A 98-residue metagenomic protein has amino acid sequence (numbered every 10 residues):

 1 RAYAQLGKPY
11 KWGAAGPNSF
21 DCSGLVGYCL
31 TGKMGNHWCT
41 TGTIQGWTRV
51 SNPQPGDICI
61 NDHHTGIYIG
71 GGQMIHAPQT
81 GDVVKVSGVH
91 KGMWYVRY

Functional and structural regions predicted by a protein language model:
R1-T43: Secreted/periplasmic proteins that engage bacterial cell-wall peptidoglycan
G27, T31-G92, V96-Y98: ...with weaker cross-activation on analogous glycine-rich loops/strands in unrelated enzymes
